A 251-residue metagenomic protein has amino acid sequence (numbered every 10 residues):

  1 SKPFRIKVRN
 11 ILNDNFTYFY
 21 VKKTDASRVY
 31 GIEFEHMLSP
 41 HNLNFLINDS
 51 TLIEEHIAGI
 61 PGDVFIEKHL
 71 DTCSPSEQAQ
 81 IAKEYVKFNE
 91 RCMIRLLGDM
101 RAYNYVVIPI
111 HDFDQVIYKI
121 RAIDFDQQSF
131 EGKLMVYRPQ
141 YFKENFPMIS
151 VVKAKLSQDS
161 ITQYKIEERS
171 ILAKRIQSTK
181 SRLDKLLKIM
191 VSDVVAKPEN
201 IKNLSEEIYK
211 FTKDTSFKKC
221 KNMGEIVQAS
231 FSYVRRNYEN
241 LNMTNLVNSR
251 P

Functional and structural regions predicted by a protein language model:
S1-D63: Conserved ATP-binding subdomain of kinase catalytic cores across diverse folds
V8, E35-S39, N89-M93, V234 (+1 more regions): Hydrophobic, Leu/Ile/Phe/Ala-enriched alpha-helical segments that form helix-helix packing faces
D25-A26, L38-N42, T72-P75, P139-E144: Short, low-complexity, polar/charged sequence segments that are solvent-exposed and flexible
H36-S39, S50-E55, E84-Y85, S150-D159: Short C-terminal domain-edge/linker segments immediately following a structured domain
I57, Q80-C92, R138-K143, L156-T162: Low-complexity, flexible helical/coil segments
V64-D71: AlphaC helix of the protein kinase catalytic domain
T72-M135: Conserved kinase catalytic-core segment
D114-P251: C-terminal catalytic region of ATP-dependent kinase domains
